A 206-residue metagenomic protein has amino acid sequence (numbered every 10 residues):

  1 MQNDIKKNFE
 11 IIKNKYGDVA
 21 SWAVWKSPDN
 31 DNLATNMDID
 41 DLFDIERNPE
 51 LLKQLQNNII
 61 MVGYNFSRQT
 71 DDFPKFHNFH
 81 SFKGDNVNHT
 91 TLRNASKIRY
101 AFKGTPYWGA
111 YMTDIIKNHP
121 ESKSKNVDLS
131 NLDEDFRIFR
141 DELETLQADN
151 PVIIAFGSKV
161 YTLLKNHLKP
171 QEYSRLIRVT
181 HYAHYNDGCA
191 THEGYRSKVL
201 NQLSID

Functional and structural regions predicted by a protein language model:
Q2-P151, V160-T162: A polyanion-binding, active-site-adjacent surface
Y16-G17, K169, S204: Short, flexible coil/linker elements and helix-boundary hinge sites characteristic of intrinsically disordered
F73-F76, S124-N126, H167, G188-R196: General "foldedness" signal
A155-F156: Short beta-strand scaffold positions
L163-L164, S204: Short alpha-helical interface elements
L164-Q171: Short, aromatic/basic amphipathic alpha-helical patches
E172-D206: Short, flexible loop segments at boundaries between secondary-structure elements
